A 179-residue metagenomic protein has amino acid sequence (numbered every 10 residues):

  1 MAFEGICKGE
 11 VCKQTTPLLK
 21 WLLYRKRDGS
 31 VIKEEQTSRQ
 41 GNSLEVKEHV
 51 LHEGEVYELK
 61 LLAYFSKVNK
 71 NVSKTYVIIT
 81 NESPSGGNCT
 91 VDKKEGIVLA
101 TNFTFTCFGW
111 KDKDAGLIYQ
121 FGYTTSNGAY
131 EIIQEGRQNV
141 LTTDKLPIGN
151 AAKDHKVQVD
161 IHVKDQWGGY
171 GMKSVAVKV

Functional and structural regions predicted by a protein language model:
M1, D92-T101: Short, solvent-exposed loop/linker segments at the N-terminal edge of repeated beta-sheet extracellular domains
A2-C7, L19-L23, L61, F105-G109 (+2 more regions): Residue-level signature of extracellular beta-strand-rich folds
V11-W21, R25, T101-F103, K111-T125: Solvent-exposed loop segments of extracellular immunoglobulin-like
E34-G41, E131-V140: Short beta-strand segments within Ig-like beta-sandwich modules, predominantly Fibronectin type-III
H52, K60-N69, V163-Y170: Short, solvent-exposed loop/turn segments at the edges of extracellular beta-sandwich modules
E53-L59, K153-V159: Exposed beta-strand face motif in extracellular beta-rich ectodomains
V72-G86: Proline/serine/threonine-rich low-complexity linkers at boundaries of modular beta-sandwich domains
G136-L141, H155-V179: Charged, amphipathic alpha-helical linkers/stalks
